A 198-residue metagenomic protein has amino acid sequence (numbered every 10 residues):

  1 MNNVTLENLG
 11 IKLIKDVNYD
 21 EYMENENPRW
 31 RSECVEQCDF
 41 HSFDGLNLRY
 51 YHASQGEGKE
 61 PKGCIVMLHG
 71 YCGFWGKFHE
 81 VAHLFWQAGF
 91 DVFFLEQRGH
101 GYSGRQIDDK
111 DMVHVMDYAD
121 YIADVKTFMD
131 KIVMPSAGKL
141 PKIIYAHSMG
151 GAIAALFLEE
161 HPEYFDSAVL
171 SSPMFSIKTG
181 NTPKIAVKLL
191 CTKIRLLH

Functional and structural regions predicted by a protein language model:
M1-H41, L48-A53: An N-terminal hydrophobic leader/cap segment in hydrolases
L46, Q55-C64, K139: Proline/glycine-enriched tight loop/beta-turn segments at coil->beta junctions that connect or precede beta-strands
K62, G70-G73: Active-site glycine-rich loops that stabilize anionic/oxyanionic intermediates across multiple enzyme folds
W75, L84-D108: Conserved alpha/beta-hydrolase
E96, K142-I143, S167-V169: Residue in the alpha/beta-hydrolase core beta-strand immediately N-terminal to the catalytic nucleophile
V113-V133: Alpha/beta-hydrolase active-site loop
S136-S148: Alpha/beta-hydrolase fold nucleophile elbow
M149, I153-H198: Alpha/beta-hydrolase-fold enzymes
